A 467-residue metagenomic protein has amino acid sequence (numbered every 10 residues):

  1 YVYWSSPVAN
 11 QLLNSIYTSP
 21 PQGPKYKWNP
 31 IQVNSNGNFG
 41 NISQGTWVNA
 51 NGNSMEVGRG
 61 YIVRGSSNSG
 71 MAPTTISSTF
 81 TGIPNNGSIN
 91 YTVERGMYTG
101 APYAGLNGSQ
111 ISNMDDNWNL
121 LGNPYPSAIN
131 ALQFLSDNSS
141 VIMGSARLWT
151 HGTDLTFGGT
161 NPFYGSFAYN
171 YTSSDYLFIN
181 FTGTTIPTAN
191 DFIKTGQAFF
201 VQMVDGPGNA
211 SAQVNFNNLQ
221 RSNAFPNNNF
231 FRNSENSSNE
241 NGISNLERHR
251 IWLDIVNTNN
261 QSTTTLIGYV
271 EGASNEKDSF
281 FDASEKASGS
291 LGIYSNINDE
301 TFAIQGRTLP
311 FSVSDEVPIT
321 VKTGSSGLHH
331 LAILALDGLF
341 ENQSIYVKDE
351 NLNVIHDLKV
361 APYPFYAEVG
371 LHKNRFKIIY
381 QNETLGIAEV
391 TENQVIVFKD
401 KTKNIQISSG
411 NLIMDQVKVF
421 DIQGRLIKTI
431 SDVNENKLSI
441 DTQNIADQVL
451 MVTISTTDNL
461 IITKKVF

Functional and structural regions predicted by a protein language model:
Y1-Q44: Extracellular/surface-exposed low-complexity segments
Y3, Q32-N51, M55-E56, I62-A446 (+1 more regions): Compositionally biased Ser/Thr/Gly- and acidic/asparagine-rich, proline-interspersed low-complexity stretches
L450: Cell-envelope/extracellular polymer assembly enzymes that use nucleotide-activated donors
I454-T456: Conserved structural position at the C-terminal beta-strand of extracellular beta-sandwich adhesion modules
